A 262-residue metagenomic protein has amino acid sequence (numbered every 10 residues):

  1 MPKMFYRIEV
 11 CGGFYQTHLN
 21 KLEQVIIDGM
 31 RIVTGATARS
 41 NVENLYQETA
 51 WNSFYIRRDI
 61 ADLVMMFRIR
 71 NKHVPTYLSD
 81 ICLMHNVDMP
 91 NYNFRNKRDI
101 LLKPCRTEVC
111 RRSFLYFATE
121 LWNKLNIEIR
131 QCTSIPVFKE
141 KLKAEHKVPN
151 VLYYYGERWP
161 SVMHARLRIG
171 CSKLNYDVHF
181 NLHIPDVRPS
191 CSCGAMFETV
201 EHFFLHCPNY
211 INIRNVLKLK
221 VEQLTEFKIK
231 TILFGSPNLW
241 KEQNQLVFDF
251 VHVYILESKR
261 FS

Functional and structural regions predicted by a protein language model:
M1-L83, E140: Non-catalytic, peripheral interaction segments enriched in hydrophobic/basic residues
M1-Y6, I60-N71, L115-E120, S161-S172 (+1 more regions): Short, hydrophobic/amphipathic alpha-helical patches that form generic packing surfaces within helical domains
P2-G12, A50, D62, R106-H146 (+2 more regions): Short, conserved catalytic/metal-binding micro-motifs enriched in Asp/Glu and His
Y6, R31, G35, R68-K72 (+5 more regions): Short, well-ordered loop/turn and helix-capping segments at boundaries between secondary-structure elements and domains
G12-L22, A50-I56, P104-V109, I129-I135 (+2 more regions): Conserved, non-catalytic sequence blocks in retroelement Pol enzymes and Pol-derived host proteins
T17-D28, S40, R57-A61, H73 (+10 more regions): Generic recognition of stable, solvent-exposed alpha-helical segments in well-folded globular domains
T76-S113, N150-Y153, A165, H183: Amphipathic alpha-helical
E140, A144, V148-S262: Family-specific functional microsites
